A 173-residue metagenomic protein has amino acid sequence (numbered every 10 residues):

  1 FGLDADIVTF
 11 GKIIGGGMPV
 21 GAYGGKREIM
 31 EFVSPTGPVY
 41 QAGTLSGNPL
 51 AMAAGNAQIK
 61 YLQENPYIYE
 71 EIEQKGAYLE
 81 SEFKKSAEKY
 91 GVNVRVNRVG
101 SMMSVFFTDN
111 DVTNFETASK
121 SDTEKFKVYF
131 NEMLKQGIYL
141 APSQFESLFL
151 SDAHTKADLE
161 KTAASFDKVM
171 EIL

Functional and structural regions predicted by a protein language model:
F1-L173: Conserved N-terminal phosphate-binding loop of PLP-dependent enzymes in the Aspartate aminotransferase
